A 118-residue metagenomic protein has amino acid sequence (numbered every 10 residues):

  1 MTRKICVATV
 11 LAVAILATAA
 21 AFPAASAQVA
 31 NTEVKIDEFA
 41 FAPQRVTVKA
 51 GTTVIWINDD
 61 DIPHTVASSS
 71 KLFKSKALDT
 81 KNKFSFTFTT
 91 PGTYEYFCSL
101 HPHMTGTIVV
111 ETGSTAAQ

Functional and structural regions predicted by a protein language model:
T2-T9, L16-Q118: Extracytoplasmic copper-binding redox domains, predominantly the cupredoxin/blue-copper superfamily
